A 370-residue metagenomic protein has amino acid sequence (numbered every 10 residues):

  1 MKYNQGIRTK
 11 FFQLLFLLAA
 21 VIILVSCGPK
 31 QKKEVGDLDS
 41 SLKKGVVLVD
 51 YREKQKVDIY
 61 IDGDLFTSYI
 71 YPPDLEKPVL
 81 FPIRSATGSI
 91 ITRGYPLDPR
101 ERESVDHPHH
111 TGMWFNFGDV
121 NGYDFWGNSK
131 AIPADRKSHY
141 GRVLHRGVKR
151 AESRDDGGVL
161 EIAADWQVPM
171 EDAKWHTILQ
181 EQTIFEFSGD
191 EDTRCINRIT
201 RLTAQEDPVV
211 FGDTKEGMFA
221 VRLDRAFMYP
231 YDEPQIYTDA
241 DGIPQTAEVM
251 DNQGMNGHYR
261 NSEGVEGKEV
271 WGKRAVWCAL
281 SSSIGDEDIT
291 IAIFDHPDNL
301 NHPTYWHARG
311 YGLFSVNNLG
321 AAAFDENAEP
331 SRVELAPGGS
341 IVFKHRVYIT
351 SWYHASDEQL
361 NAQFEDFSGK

Functional and structural regions predicted by a protein language model:
K2-L15: Bacterial N-terminal signal peptides that target proteins for export
V25-S26: C-terminal motif of bacterial Sec signal peptides marking the signal peptidase cleavage site
K32-P108, I199, T214, W352 (+1 more regions): Beta-strand-rich N-terminal accessory domains
Y69-L75, V79-R84, G189-T238, V249: Acidic (Asp/Glu-rich), glycine- and aromatic
D74-A131, A240-R274: Extracellular/lumen-exposed scaffold segments
H109-D192: Extended, loop-rich substrate-binding clefts of extracytoplasmic carbohydrate-active enzymes
K215-N301: Active-site/ligand-binding surface loops and adjacent short beta/alpha elements that line catalytic pockets across
I291-K370: Beta-strand-rich recognition/accessory modules
